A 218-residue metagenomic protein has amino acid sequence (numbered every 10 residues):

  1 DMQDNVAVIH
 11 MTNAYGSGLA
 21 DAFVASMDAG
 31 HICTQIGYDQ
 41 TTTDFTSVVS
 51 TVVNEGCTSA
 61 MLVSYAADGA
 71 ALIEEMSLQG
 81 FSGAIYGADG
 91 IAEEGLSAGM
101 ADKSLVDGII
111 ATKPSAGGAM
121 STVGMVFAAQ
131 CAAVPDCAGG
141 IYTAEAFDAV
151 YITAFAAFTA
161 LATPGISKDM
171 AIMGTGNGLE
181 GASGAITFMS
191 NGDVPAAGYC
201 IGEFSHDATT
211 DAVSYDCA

Functional and structural regions predicted by a protein language model:
D1-A218: Extracytosolic ligand-binding ectodomains
